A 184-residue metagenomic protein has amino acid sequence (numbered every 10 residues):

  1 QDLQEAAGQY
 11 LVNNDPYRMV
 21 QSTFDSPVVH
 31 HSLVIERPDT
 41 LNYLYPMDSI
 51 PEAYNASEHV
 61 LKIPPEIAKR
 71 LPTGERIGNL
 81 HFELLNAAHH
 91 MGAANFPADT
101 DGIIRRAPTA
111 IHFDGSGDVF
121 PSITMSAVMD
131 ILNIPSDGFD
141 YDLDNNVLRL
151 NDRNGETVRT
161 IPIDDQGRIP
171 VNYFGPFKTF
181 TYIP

Functional and structural regions predicted by a protein language model:
Q1-P170, F174-F177: Non-transmembrane functional regions of envelope-associated proteins
T179-P184: Short, intrinsically disordered, charge-balanced linker/junction segments flanking boundaries in proteins
